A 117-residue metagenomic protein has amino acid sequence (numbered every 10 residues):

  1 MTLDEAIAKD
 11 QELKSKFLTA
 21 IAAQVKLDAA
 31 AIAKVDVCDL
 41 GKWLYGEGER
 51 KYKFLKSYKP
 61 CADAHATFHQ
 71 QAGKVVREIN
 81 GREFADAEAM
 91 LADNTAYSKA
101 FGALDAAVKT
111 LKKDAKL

Functional and structural regions predicted by a protein language model:
M1-L117: N-terminal membrane-sensor/transducer module of prokaryotic signaling receptors
